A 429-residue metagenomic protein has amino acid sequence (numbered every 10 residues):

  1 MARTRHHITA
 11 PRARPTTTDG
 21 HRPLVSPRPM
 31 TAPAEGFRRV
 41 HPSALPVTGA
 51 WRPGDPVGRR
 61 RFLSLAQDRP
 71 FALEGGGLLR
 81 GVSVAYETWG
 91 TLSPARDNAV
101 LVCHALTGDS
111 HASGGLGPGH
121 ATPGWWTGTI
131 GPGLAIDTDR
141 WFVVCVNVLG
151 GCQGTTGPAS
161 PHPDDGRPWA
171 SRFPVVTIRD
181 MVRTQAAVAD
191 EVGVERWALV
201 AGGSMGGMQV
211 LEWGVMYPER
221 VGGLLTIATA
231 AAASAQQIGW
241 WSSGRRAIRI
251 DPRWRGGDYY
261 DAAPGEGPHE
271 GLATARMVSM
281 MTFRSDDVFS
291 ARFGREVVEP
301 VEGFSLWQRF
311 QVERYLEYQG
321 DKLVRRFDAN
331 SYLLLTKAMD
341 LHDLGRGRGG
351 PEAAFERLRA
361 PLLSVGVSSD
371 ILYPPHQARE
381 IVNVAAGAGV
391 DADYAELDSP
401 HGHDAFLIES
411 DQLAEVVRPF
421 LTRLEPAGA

Functional and structural regions predicted by a protein language model:
R3, P27-V102, L116: Catalytic-loop region of hydrolases
E87, T91-H162: N-terminal cap/lid subdomain of alpha/beta-hydrolase-fold enzymes
R167-R172, R179-A198: Conserved acidic catalytic loop of the alpha/beta-hydrolase fold
R196-Q236: Conserved hydrolase catalytic core segment
T226-K322: Alpha/beta-hydrolase-fold enzymes
L358, S364-G366: Short beta-strand/loop motif that positions the catalytic acidic residue of the alpha/beta-hydrolase fold
I371-Q377: Conserved alpha/beta-hydrolase "acid-adjacent" motif
A388-A429: Catalytic active-site module of serine/aspartate enzymes centered on a nucleophile-bearing elbow/loop
